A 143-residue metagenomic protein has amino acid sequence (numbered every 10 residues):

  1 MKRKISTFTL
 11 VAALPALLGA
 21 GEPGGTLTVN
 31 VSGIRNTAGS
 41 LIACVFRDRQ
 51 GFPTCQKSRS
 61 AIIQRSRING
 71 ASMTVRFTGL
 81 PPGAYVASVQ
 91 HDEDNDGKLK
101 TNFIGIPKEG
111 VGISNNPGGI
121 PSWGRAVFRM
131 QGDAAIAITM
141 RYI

Functional and structural regions predicted by a protein language model:
K2, T7, G19-R49, K98-I143: Primarily secretory-pathway and cell-envelope proteins
V45-I63: Short amphipathic beta-strand segments in non-cytosolic proteins
R59, G70, G119-S122: Short solvent-exposed loop/turn micro-motifs enriched in small/polar/acidic residues
R65-A71, R129-M130: Short proline/glycine- and polar residue-rich coil/turn motifs
F77-L80: Short, flexible loop/turn segments at beta-strand junctions in immunoglobulin-like and fibronectin type III
G83-V89: A short tyrosine-centered beta-strand micro-motif
Q90-D94: Acidic, divalent-cation-chelating loop motifs in proteins
